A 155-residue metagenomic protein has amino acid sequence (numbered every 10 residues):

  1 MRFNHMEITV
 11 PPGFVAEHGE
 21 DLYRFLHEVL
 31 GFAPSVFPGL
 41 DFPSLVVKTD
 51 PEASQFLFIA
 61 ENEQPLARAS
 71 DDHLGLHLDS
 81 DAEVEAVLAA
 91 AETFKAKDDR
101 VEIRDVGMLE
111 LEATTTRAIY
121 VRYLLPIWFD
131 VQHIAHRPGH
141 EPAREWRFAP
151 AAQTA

Functional and structural regions predicted by a protein language model:
M1-N4, F94-A155: Vicinal oxygen chelate
N4-V15, L66-E92, R117-R122: Vicinal oxygen chelate
I8-Q55, A149: Core segments of cupin and vicinal oxygen chelate
T9, E17-F32, A90-A91, E102-R117: Glycine-rich, flexible loop segments associated with nucleotide phosphate handling
P12-F14, A53, S80-A82, I127 (+1 more regions): Residues that cap or initiate secondary-structure elements
F32-S70, V121, I127-A135: Conserved short beta-strand elements that form part of the metal-binding/catalytic scaffold of enzyme active sites
E52-Q64, E85-V101, A151-A155: A short, terminal or domain-edge coil/loop segment
